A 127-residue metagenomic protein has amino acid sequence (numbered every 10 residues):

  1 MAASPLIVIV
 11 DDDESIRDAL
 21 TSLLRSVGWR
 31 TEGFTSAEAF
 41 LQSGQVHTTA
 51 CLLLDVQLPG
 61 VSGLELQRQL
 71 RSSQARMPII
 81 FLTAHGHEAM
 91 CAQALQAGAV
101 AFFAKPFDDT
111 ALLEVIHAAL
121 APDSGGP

Functional and structural regions predicted by a protein language model:
R17, P59: The feature encodes the CheY-like receiver
G33-C51: Acidic, metal-coordinating helix/loop segments flanking the phosphotransfer/catalytic sites of two-component signaling
T35-S36, S62-E65: Acidic catalytic/metal-coordinating carboxylates
L52-D55, T83: Active-site residues of response regulator receiver
L64-A75: Short amphipathic alpha-helix used as the core "switch/output" element in two-component signaling
S73, A84-G86: Short, conserved "switch-loop" micro-motifs in signal-transduction and mechanochemical regulators
A89, F107-H117: C-terminal output helix
